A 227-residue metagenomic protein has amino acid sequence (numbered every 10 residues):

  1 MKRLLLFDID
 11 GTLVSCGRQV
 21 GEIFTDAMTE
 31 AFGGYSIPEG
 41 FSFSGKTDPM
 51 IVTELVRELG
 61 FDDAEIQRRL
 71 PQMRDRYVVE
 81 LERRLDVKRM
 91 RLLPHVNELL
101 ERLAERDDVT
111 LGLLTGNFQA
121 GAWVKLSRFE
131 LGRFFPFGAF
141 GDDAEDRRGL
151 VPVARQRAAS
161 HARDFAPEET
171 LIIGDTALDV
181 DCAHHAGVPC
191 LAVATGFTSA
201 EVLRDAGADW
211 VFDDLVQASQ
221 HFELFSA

Functional and structural regions predicted by a protein language model:
M1-F7, L59-D62, Q220-E223, A227: Non-catalytic pre-domain segments flanking phosphatase-related domains
M1-S44, M50-T53, R57: Active-site neighborhood of HAD-like aspartate-dependent phosphohydrolases
L6, Q67-R68, E82-L113, Q119: Short, acidic loop-to-helix structural element flanking the phosphoryl-transfer center in phosphate-processing enzymes
M50-A64, A154-A158: Helix-loop "lid/cap" segments that line or gate small-molecule binding pockets
D62, G132-P136, D209: Conserved H-loop
K88-R91, G112, N117-L171, A177-A186: Substrate-recognition "cap/lid" segment bordering the active-site pocket of phosphatases
A139, W210-L215: Short acidic-hydrophobic, aromatic-tinged amphipathic segments that line or gate anion-handling sites
I172-W210: Acidic, Mg2+-coordinating phosphoryl-transfer loop and its flanking beta/alpha structural elements, shared across
